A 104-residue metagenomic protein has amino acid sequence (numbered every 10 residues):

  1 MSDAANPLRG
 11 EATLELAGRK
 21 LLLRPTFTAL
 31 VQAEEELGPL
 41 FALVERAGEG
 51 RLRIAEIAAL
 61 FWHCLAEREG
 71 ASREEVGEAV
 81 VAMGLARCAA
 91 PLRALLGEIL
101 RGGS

Functional and structural regions predicted by a protein language model:
M1-E15, K20, E35-A55, E67-S104: Charged interaction scaffolds used for protein-protein
R24-P25: Short linear motifs in exposed loops
C64: Short, structured surface segments that line ligand/substrate-binding pockets
